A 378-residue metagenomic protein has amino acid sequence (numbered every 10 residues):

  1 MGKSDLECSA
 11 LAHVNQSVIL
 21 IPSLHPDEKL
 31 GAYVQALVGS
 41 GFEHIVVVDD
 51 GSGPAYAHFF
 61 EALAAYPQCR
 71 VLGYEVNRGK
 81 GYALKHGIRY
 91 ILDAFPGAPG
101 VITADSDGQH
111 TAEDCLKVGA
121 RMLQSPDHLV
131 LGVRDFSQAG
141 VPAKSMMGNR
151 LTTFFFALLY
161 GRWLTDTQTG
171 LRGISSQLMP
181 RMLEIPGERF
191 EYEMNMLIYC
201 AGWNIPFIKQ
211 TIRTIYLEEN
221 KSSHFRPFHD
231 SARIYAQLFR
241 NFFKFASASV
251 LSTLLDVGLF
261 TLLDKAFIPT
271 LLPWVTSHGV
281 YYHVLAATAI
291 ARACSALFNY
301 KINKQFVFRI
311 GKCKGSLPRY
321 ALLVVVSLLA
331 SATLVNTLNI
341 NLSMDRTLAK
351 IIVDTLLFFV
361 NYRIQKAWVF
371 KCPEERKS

Functional and structural regions predicted by a protein language model:
G2-H13, I185-T261, K265-I268, R292 (+5 more regions): Hydrophobic helical membrane-anchoring modules
V14-V18, V38-V47, Q68-R70, P99: Short loop->beta transition adjacent to catalytic acidic/histidine clusters or analogous donor-positioning motifs
H25-G39: Short, well-formed alpha-helical segments that are part of the catalytic scaffolds of diverse glycosyltransferases
K29-A32, G53-L63, E113: Acidic helix N-cap motif at the loop->helix transition within catalytic regions of sugar-transfer enzymes
D49-F59, V76, G108: A conserved acidic beta->alpha catalytic loop
E61-F95, G100: Conserved donor nucleotide-binding strand/loop of the catalytic core
V76-R78, Y82-Y90, A112-F190, E218-F225 (+1 more regions): Acceptor/aglycone-binding surface of glycosyltransferases and processive sugar-polymer synthases
